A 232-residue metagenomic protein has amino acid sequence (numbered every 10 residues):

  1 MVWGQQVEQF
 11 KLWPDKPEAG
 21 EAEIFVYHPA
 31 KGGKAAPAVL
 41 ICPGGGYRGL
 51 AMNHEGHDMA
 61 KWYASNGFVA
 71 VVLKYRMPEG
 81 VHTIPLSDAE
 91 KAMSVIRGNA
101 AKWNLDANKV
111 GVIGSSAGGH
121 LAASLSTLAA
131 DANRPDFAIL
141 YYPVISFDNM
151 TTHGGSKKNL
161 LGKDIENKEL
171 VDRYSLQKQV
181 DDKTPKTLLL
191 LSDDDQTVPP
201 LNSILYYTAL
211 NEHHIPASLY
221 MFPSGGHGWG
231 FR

Functional and structural regions predicted by a protein language model:
G4-P37, H82, T152, D181: N-terminal cap/lid segment of alpha/beta-hydrolase-fold proteins
A22, D164-Q179, T184-P185: Active-site nucleophile elbow and catalytic-triad environment of alpha/beta-hydrolase enzymes
F25-Y27, I204-R232: C-terminal catalytic histidine-bearing segment of alpha/beta-hydrolase fold enzymes
A35-G45: Short beta-strand element of the alpha/beta-hydrolase
A51-A60, V71-A107, R232: Catalytic nucleophile-loop/oxyanion-hole region of alpha/beta-hydrolase and closely related hydrolase-like folds
K91-S156, V171-D172, L176: Primarily recognizes the serine-hydrolase "nucleophile elbow" in alpha/beta-hydrolase and SGNH/GDSL folds
K183, L188-L191, D195: Short beta-strand/loop motif that positions the catalytic acidic residue of the alpha/beta-hydrolase fold
Q196-L205: Conserved alpha/beta-hydrolase "acid-adjacent" motif
